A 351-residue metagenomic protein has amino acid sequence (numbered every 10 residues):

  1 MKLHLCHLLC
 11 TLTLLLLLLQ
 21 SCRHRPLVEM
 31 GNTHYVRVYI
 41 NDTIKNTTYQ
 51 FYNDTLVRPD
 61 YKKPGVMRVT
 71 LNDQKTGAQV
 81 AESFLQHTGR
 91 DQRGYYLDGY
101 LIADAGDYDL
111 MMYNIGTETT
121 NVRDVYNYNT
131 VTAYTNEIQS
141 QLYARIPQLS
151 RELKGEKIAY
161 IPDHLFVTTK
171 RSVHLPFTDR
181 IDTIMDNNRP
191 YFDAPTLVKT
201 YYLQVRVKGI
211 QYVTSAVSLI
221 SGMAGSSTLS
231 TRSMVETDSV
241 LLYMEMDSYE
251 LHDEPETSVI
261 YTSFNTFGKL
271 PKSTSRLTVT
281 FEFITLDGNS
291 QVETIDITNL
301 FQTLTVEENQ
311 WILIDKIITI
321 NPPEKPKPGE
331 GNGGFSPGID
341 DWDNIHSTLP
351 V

Functional and structural regions predicted by a protein language model:
M1-L9: Bacterial N-terminal signal peptides that target proteins for export
L3, L16-F51, D340-N344: Bacterial Sec-dependent N-terminal signal peptides
C22-T33, N321-V351: Intrinsically disordered, low-complexity repeat and linker tracts
I40-K62, Q204-Y212: Structural motif
G65-D124, T214-Q302: Tryptophan-paired
E82-P195: Short, low-hydrophobicity acidic/polar segments
L142-T262: Acidic, serine/threonine- and glycine-rich low-complexity intrinsically disordered segments that serve as flexible
T278-P337: C-terminal structured domain segments
